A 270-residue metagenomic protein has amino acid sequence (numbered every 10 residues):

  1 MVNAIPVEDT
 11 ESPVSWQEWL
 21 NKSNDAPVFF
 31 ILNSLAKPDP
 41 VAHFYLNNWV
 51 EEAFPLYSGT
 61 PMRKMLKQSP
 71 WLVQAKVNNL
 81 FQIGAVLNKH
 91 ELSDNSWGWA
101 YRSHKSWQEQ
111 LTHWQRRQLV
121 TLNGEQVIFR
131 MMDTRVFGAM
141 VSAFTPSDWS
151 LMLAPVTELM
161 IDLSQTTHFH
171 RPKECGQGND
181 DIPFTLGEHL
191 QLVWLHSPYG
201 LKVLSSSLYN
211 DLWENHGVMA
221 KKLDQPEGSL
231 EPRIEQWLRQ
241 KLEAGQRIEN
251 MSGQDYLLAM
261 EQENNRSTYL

Functional and structural regions predicted by a protein language model:
V2-P13, Q17-L20, D25-S58, S103-L270: A contiguous, surface-oriented mixed alpha/beta subdomain in the mid-to-C-terminal portion of proteins that forms
Y45-V77: Glycine/small-residue-rich interface belts in oligomeric ring/scaffold proteins and their assembly partners
K64-W114: A broadly used, surface-exposed interaction patch
